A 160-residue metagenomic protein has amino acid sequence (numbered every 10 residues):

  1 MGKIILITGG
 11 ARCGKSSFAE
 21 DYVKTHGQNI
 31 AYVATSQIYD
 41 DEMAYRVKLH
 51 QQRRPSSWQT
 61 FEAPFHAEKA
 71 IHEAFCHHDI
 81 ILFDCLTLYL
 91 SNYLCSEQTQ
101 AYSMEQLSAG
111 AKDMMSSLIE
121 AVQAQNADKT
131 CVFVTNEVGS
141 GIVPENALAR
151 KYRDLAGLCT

Functional and structural regions predicted by a protein language model:
M1-G2: Phosphate-binding P-loop
I5-A74: Conserved P-loop
L6, I80-L82, V132-V134: Structural motif
Q28-A31, D79, T130: Residues at the starts of beta-strands that form the adenosine-phosphate
S36, C85-L86, V134-E137: A short beta-strand-to-loop transition that corresponds to the Sensor-1 phosphate-sensing loop of AAA+ P-loop ATPases
L49-Q51, H77, Q100, R150-K151: Short, hinge-like loop/turn segments at secondary-structure boundaries
R54-S96, E105-M114: Portal/gating segments that form or line small-molecule/metal binding sites
F65, L90-T160: Replace "adjacent to P-loop NTPase cores in ATP/GTP-dependent enzymes" with "adjacent to NTP-binding cores
